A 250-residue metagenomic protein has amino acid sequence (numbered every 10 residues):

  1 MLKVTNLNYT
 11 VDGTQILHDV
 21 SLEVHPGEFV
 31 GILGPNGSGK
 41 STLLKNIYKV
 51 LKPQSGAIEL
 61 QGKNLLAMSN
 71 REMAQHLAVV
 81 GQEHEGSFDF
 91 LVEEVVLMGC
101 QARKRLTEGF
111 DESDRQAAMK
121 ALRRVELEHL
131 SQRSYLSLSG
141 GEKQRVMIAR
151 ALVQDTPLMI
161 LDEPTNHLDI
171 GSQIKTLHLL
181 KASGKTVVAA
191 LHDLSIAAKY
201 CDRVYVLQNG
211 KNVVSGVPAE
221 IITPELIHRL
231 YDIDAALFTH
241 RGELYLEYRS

Functional and structural regions predicted by a protein language model:
L33-P35: The feature captures the beta-strand-to-loop junction immediately N-terminal to the Walker
Y48: Helix-to-loop junction immediately C-terminal to a conserved catalytic motif
G56-N64, M73, R133: Conserved ABC transporter NBD signature motif
L97, E112-L130: Conserved ABC ATPase "signature" region
G109, S134-L138, E142: Conserved ABC ATPase signature
M159-E163, L168: Catalytic Walker B motif of ABC-type/P-loop ATPase nucleotide-binding domains
P224, R229-S250: ABC ATPase nucleotide-binding domains
